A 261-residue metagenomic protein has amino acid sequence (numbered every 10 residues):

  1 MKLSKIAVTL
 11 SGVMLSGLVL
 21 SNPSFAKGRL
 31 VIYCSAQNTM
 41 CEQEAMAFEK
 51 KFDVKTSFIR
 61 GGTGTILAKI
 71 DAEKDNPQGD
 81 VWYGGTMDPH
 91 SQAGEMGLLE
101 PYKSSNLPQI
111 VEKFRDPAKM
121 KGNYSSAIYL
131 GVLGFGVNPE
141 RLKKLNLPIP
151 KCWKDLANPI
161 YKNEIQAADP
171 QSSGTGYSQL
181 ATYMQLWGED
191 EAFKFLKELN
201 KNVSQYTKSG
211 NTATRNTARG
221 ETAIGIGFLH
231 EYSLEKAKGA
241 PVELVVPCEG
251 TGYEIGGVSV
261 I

Functional and structural regions predicted by a protein language model:
M1-S11: Bacterial N-terminal signal peptides that target proteins for export
T9-V19: Bacterial N-terminal signal peptides
L20-A26: Sec/Tat signal peptide C-region and signal peptidase I cleavage site
K27-Q92: Early extracytoplasmic/lumenal segment of secretory-pathway proteins
S35-E42, Q78-E221: Extracytoplasmic ligand-binding site segments that recognize negatively charged/polar headgroups
D88-Q92, A218, A223-P241: A ligand-binding cleft/hinge motif common to bilobed small-molecule-binding domains
F195-N200, Y206-T207, K238-I261: Periplasmic-binding protein-like
